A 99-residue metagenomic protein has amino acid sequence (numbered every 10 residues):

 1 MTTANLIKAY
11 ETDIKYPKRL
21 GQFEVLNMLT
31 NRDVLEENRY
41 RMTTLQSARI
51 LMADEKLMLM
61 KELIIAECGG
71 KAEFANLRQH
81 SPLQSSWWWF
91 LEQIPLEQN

Functional and structural regions predicted by a protein language model:
M1-L29: Short terminal alpha-helical segments
P17, M28-N31, A53-I64: Charged, low-complexity, helix-prone segments enriched in Lys/Glu/Asp/Gln
K18-E37, S86-W87, E92-I94, N99: Long, contiguous secondary-structure blocks with strong helical propensity
K18-V25, Y40-A48, E73: Charged, low-complexity interaction regions
N31-K56: Amphipathic alpha-helical packing elements
M58-N99: Amphipathic alpha-helical binding modules
